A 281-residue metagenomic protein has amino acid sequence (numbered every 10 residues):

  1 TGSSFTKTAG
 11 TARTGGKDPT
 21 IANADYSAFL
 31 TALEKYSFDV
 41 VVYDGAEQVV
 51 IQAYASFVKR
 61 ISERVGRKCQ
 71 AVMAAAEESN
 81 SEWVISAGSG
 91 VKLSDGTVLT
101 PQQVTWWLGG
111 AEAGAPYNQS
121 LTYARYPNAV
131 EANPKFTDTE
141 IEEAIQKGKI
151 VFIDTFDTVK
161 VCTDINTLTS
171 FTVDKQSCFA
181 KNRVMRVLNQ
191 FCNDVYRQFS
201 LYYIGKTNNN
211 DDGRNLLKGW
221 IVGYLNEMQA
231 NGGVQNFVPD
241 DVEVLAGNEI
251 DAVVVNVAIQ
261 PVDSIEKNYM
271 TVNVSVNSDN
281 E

Functional and structural regions predicted by a protein language model:
F5-K206, G233-N236, V242: A glycine- and small-residue-enriched flexible loop/hinge signal that marks low-structured segments
A46, N226, V262: Residue-level marker of positions within ordered structural domains that often coincide with functionally constrained
V65-C69, V187, I221, E266-M270 (+1 more regions): Glycine-rich loops and low-complexity Gly/Arg-rich segments that provide flexible linkers or classic glycine-based
N208-N210: A short beta-alpha structural unit
D212-A258: C-terminal structured domain segments
E243-E281: C-terminal edge-of-domain segments
